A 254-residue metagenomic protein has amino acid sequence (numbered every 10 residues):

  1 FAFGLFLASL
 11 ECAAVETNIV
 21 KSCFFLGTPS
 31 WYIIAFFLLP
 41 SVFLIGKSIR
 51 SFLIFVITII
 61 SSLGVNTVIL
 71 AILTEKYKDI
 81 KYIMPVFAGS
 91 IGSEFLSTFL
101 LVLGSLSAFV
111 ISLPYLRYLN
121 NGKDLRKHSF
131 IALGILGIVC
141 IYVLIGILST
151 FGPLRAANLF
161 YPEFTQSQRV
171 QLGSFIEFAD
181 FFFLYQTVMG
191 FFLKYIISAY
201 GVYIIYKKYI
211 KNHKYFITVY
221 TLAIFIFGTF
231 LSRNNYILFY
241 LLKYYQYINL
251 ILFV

Functional and structural regions predicted by a protein language model:
F1-S30, L39: Membrane helical hairpin/interfacial module
A2-L5, S9, A71-Y77, P85-G137 (+2 more regions): Hydrophobic, membrane-embedded alpha-helices of multi-pass small-molecule transporters
A2-S9, S41, L63-T74, F130-A156 (+1 more regions): Selective recognition of specific alpha-helical transmembrane segments in multi-pass small-molecule
V15-F25, Y77-S90, N235-L241: Membrane-interface helix termini and inter-helical loops of multi-pass transporters
Y32, L44-T74, Y245-F253: Membrane-interface loop-to-helix entry segments
K47-F55, Y118-F130, Y206-H213: Membrane-interface helix-boundary motifs at transmembrane edges
T150-D180: Membrane-interface interhelical connector segments
I210-Y215, G228-I251: Extracellular/periplasmic helix-loop-helix junctions in multi-pass membrane proteins
